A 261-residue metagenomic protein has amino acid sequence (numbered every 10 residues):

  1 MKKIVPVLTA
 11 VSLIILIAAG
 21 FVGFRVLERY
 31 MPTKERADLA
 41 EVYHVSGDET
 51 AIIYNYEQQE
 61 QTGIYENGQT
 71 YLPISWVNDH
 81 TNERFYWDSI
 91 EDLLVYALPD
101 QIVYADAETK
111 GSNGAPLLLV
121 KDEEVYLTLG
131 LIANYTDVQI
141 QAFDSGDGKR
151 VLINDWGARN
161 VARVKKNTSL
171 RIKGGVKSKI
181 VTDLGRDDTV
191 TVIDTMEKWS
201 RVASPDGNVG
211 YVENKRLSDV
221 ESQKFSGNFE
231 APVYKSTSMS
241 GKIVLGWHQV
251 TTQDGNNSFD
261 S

Functional and structural regions predicted by a protein language model:
K2-M196, K215-T237: Primary recognition of N-terminal secretory signal peptides and signal-anchoring hydrophobic helices
V164-K165, V209, F259-D260: A general secondary-structure boundary signal
V190, A203-P205: N-terminal secretory signal sequences
E197-R201: Short aromatic-glycine-enriched beta-strand elements
D206-L217: A short macromolecule-binding patch
S222-S261: Transmembrane beta-barrel domains of bacterial outer-membrane proteins
